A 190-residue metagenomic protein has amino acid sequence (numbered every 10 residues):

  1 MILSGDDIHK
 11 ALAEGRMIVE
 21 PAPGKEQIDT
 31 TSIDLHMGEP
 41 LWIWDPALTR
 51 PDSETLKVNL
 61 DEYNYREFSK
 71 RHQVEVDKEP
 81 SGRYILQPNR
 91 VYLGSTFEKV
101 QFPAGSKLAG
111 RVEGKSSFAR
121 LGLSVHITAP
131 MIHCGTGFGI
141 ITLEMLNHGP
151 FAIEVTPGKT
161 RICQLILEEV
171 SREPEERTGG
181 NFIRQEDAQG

Functional and structural regions predicted by a protein language model:
M1-G190: DUTPase catalytic domain/fold
